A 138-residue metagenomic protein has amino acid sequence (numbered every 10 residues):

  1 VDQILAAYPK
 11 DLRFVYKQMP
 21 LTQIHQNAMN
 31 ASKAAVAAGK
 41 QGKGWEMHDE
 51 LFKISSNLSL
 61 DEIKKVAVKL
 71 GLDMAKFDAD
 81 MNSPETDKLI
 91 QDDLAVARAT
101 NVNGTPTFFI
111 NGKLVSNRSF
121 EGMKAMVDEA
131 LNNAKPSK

Functional and structural regions predicted by a protein language model:
V1-L5, K64-K138: C-terminal cap of thioredoxin/glutaredoxin-like
V1-V68, D128-K135: Structural alpha/beta surface segment adjacent to cysteine/selenocysteine redox centers across thiol/disulfide enzymes
